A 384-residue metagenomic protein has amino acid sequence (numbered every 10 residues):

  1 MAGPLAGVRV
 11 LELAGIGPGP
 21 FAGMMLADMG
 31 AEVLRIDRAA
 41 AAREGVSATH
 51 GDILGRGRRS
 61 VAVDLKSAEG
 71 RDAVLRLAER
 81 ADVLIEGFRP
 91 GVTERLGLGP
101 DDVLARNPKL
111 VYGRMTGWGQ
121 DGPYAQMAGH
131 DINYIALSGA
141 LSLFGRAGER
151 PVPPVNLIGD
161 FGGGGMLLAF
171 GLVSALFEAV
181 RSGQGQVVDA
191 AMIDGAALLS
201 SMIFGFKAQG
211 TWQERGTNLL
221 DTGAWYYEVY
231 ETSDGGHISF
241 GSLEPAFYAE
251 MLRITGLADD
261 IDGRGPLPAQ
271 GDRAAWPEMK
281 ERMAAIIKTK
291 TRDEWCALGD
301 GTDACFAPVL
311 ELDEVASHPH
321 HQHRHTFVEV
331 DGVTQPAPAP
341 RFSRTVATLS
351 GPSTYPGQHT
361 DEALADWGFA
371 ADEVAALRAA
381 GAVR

Functional and structural regions predicted by a protein language model:
M1-G171, A175-R181, Y355, D361-R384: N-terminal helix-loop segment corresponding to the beta1-alpha1 unit of nucleotide/adenylate-binding folds
M1-R9, E231-S233, L312-R384: Terminal low-complexity tails and localization/encapsulation signals of metabolic enzymes
L34-I36, A208-E214: Short Pro/Gly-enriched beta-strand edge/turn motifs at strand-loop
W118-G119, M192-A197, D234-G236, S242-F247 (+1 more regions): Glycine-rich beta-alpha junction loops
Q120, E149-G159, V180-D194, R215-T222 (+1 more regions): Conserved Rossmann-fold dehydrogenase catalytic segment
S138, G164-G185, L198-Q209, E250-D259: Oxidoreductase and adenylate-handling cofactor-binding alpha/beta cores
R150-G159, E231-G236, T345: Flexible glycine/proline-enriched surface loops and loop-helix/loop-strand junctions
Y226-T302, F306: Aromatic-enriched alpha-helical interface/lid elements that frame and gate functional surfaces
